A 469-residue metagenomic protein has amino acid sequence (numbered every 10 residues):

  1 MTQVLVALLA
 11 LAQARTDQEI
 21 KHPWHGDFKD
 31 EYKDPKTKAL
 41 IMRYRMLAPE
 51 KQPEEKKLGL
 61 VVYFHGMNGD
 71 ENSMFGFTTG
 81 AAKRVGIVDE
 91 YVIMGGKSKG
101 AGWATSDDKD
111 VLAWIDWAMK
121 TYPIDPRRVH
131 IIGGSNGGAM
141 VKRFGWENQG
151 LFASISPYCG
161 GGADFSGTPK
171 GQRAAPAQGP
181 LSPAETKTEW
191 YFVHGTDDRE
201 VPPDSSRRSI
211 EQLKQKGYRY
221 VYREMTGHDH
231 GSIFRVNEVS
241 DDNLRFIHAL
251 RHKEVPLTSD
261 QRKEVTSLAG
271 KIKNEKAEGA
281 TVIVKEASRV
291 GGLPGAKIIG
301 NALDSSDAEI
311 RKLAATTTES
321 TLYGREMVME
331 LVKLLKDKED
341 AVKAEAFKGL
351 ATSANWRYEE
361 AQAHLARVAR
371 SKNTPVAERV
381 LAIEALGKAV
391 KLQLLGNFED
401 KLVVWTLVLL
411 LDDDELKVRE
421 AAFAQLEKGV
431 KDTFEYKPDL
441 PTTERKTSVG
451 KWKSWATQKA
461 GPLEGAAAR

Functional and structural regions predicted by a protein language model:
L11-G59, S106-D107, N136, F144 (+4 more regions): A domain-start/cap signature at the N-terminus of enzymes
K51-K56, W103-N136, Q149: Gly/Ser-rich "nucleophile elbow"/oxyanion-hole loop immediately N-terminal to the catalytic nucleophile in hydrolases
Q52-W103, D164-F165, R199-E200: Short substrate-entry loop that stabilizes the transition state in hydrolases
R127-E185: Primarily recognizes the serine-hydrolase "nucleophile elbow" in alpha/beta-hydrolase and SGNH/GDSL folds
V193, R199, P203-N274: C-terminal catalytic histidine-bearing segment of alpha/beta-hydrolase fold enzymes
T258-A269, G292-D304, Y323-K336, W356-R370 (+2 more regions): Amphipathic alpha-helical scaffolding segments comprising HEAT/armadillo-like alpha-solenoid repeats
I272-E278, L303-E309, L335-A341, R370-P375 (+3 more regions): Short coil turns that connect the paired helices of HEAT/ARM alpha-solenoid repeats
E278-G292, I298-N301, E309-G324, K333 (+4 more regions): Structural detector for internal amphipathic alpha-helices that build alpha-solenoid repeat scaffolds
